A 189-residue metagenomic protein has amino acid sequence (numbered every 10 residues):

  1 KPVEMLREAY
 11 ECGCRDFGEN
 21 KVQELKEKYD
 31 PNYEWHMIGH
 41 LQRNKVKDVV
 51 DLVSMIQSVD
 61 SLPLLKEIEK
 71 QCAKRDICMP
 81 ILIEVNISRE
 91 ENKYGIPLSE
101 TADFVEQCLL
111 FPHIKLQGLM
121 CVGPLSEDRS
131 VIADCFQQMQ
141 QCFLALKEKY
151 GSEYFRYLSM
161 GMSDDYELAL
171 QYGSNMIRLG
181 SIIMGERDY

Functional and structural regions predicted by a protein language model:
K1-Y150, Y154-Y166, L170-Y172, M184: Conserved alpha/beta-domain cores
S174-Y189: Gly/Pro- and small hydrophobic-enriched strand-loop and loop-to-helix capping segments that sit at the rims
